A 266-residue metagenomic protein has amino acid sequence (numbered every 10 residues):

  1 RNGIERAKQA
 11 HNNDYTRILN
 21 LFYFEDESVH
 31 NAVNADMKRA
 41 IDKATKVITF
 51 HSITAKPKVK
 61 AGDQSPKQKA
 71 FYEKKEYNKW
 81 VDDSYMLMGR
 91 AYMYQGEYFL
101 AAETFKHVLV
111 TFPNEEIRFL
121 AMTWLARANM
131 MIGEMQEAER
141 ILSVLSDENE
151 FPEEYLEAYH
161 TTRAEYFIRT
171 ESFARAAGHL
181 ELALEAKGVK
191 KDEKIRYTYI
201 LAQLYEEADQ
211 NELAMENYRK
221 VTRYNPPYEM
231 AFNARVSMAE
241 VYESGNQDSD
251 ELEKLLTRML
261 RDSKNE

Functional and structural regions predicted by a protein language model:
R1-E266: Acidic, polar-rich low-complexity tracts and alpha-helical solenoid repeat scaffolds
